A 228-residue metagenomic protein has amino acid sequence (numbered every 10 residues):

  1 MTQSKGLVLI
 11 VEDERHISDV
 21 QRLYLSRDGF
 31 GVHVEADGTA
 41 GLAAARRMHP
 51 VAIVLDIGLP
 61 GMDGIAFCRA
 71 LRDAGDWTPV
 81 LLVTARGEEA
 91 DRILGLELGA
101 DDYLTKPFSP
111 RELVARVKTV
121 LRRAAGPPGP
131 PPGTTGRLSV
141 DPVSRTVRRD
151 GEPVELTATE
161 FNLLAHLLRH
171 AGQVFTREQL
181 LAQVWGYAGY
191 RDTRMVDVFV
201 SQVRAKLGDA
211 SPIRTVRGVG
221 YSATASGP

Functional and structural regions predicted by a protein language model:
M1-A125: N-terminal/domain-start alpha-helical segments
M1-Q3, A74, P132, R148 (+1 more regions): Short, flexible hinge/linker loops that cap or flank conserved catalytic cores
S4, D28, D76, G136 (+2 more regions): Residue-level signal for beta-strand positions within conserved beta-sheet cores that form or flank
G6-L7, K118-V174: Short, Lys/Arg-enriched segments at the junction into DNA-binding effector domains of transcriptional regulators
A100, T146, G151-A158, N162-P212 (+2 more regions): Positively charged, aromatic-enriched patches within helix-turn-helix-type DNA-binding elements, predominantly
